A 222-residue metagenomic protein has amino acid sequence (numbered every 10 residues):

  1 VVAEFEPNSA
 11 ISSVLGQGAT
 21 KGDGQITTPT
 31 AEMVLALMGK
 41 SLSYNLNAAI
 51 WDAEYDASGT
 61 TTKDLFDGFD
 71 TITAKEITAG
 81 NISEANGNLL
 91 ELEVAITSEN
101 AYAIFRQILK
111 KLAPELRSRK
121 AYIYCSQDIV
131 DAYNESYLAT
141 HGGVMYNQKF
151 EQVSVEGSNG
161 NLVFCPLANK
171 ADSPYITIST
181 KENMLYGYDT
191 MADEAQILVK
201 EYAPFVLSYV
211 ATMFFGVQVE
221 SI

Functional and structural regions predicted by a protein language model:
V1-L15: Assembly/oligomerization interface modules of large self-assembling protein complexes
I11-G18, G22, I26, L109 (+4 more regions): Alpha-helical context
L15-Q107: Alpha-helical scaffold segments that mediate packing/assembly in large oligomeric complexes
G16, A53, A113-R117, N161 (+1 more regions): Glycine-centered secondary-structure boundary/capping sites
L42, L46, K120-V130: C-terminal amphipathic alpha-helical
F66-A95, E99, R119, D128-I222: Sequence/fold signature of self-assembling virion shell proteins
R106-K110, P114-R117, A121-I123: Amphipathic interfacial helices
